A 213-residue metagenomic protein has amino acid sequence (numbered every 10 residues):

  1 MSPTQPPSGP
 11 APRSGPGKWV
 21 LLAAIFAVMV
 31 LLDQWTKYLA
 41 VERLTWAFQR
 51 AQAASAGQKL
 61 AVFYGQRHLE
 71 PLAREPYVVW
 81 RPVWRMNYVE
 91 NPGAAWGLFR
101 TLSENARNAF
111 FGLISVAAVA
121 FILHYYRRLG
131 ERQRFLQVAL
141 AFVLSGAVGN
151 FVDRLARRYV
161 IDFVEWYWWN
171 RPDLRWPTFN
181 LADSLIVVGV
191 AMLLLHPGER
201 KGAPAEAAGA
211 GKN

Functional and structural regions predicted by a protein language model:
M1-N213: Alpha-helical transmembrane bundles and membrane-interface segments of multipass inner-membrane proteins
